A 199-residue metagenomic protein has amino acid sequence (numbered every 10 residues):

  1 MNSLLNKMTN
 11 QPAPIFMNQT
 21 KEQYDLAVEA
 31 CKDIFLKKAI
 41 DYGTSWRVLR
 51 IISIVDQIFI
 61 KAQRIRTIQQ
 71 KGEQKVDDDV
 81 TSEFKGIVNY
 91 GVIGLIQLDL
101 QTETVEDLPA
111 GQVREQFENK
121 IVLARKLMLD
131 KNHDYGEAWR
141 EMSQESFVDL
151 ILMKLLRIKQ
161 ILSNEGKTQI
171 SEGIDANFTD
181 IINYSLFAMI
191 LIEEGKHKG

Functional and structural regions predicted by a protein language model:
N2-G199: Intrinsically disordered, low-complexity regulatory regions that flank transcription factor DNA-binding cores
